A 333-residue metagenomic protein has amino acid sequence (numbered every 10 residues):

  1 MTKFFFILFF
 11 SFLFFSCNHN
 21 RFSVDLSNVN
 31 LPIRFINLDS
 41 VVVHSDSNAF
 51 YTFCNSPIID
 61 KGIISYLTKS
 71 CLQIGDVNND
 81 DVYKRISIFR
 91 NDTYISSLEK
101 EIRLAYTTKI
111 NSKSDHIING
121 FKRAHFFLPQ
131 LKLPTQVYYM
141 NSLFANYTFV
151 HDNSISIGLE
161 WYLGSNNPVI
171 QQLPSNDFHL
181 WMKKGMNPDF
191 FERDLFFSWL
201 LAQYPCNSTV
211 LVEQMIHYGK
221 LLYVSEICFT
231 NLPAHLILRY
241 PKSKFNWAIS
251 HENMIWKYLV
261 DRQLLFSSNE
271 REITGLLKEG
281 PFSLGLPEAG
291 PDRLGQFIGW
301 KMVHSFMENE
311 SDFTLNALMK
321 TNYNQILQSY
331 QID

Functional and structural regions predicted by a protein language model:
T2-L8: Sec-dependent signal peptide recognition, specifically the positively charged N-region followed immediately by
L13-S16: C-terminal motif of bacterial Sec signal peptides marking the signal peptidase cleavage site
N18-I88: N-terminal mature-domain "stem" immediately C-terminal to a signal peptide or N-terminal signal-anchor/transmembrane
N30, K109-H116, V212-I216, W247 (+3 more regions): Extracytoplasmic/periplasmic, Sec-exported soluble proteins
S56-S70, E226-K257: Long, acidic, intrinsically disordered low-complexity segments
K84-F245, Q263, L315-Y323: Acidic/His-rich structured neighborhood in mature extracellular/periplasmic domains
E252-I273: An acidic intrinsically disordered interaction segment
F266-D333: C-terminal soluble interaction/assembly domains
